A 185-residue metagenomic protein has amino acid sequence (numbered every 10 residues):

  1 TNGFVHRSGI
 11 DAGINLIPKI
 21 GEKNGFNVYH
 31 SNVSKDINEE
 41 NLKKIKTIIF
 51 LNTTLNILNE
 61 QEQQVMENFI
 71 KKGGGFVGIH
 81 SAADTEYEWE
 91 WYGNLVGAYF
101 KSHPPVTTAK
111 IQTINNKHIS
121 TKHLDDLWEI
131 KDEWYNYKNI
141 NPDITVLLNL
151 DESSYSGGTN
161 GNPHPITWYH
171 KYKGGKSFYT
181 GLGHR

Functional and structural regions predicted by a protein language model:
T1-I45: Aromatic-Pro/Gly-enriched surface loop or interdomain linker that acts as a lid/target-recognition segment
N2-F4, K35-D36, T53-I57, F76 (+3 more regions): Solvent-exposed loop/turn segments at secondary-structure junctions within structured extracellular/periplasmic domains
G21-N24, A98, H103-K176: Catalytic beta-strand/loop cores that center a nucleophilic Ser/Cys/Thr and support acyl-enzyme chemistry
H30-N32, H80, G181: Residue-level recognition of beta-strand->loop/alpha-helix junctions
S31-I37, Q64, N160-T167: Alpha-helical scaffolding within the catalytic cores of extracellular/periplasmic polymer-degrading hydrolases
K43-E86, G174: Short alpha-beta junction capping motif
D84-L95: Glycine-rich, charge-decorated loop segments at or immediately adjacent to ligand/cofactor-binding or catalytic sites
